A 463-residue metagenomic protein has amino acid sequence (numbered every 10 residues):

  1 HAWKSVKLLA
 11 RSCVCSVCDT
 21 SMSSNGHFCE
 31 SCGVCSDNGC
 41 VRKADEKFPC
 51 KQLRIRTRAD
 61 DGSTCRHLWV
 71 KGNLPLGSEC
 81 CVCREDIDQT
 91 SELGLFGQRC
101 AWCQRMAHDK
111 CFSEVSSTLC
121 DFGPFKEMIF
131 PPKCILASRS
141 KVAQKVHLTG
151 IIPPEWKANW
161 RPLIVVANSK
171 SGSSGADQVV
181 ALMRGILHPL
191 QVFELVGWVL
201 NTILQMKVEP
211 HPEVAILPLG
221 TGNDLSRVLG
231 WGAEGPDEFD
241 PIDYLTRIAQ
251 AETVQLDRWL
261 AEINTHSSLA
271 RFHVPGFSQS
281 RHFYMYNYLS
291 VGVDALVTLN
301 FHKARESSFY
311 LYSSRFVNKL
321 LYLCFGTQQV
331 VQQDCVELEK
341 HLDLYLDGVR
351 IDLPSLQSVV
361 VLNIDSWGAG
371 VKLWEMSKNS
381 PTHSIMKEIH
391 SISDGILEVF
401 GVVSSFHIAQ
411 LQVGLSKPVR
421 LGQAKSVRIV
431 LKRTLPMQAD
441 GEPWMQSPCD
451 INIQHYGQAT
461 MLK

Functional and structural regions predicted by a protein language model:
H1-K4, V14-N25, T64-V70, R84-L95 (+14 more regions): Eukaryotic intrinsically disordered and solvent-exposed regulatory patches
H1-W160, I164-V166, K170-G172: Cys/His-rich zinc-coordinating "finger" modules and their low-complexity flanking regions in eukaryotic trafficking
S5, S16-T20, S24, S31-V34 (+23 more regions): Ordered, helix-dominated protein-protein interaction surfaces in large eukaryotic regulatory proteins
L8-C13, M22-H27, S31, C35-S36 (+20 more regions): Eukaryote-biased feature marking scaffold/signaling PDZ-domain proteins and nuclear chromatin regulators
T20, F28-E30, C40-K51, L93-F96 (+12 more regions): Short coil/turn segments at secondary-structure boundaries
K43-D60, S116-C134, A176, V180-H188 (+7 more regions): Aromatic/acidic cage segments in peptide-binding pockets
L148-I152, A158-W160, I164, K170-Q178 (+1 more regions): Catalytic core of DAGKc-family lipid kinases
V336-S355, V361, S366-K463: ATP/nucleoside-binding phosphotransfer catalytic cores, i.e., glycine-rich phosphate-binding loops
